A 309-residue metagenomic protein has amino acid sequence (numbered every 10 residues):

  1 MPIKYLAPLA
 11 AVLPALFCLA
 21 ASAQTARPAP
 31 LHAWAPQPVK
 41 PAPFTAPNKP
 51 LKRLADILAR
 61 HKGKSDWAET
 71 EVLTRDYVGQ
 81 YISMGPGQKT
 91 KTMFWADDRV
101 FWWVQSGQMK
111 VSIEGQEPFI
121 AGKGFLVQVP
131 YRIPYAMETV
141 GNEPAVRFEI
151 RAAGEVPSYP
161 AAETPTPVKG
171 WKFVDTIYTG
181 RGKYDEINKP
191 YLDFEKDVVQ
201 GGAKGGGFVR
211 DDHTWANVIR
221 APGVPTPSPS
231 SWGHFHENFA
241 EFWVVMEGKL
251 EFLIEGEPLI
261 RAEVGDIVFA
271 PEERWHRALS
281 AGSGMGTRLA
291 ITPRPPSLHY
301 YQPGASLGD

Functional and structural regions predicted by a protein language model:
P8-C18: Bacterial N-terminal signal peptides
L19-A23: Sec/Tat signal peptide C-region and signal peptidase I cleavage site
Q24-V78, K91-T92, P157-T226, W232 (+1 more regions): A short, N-terminal "cap"/entry segment at the start of jelly-roll beta-barrel domains of the cupin/DSBH fold
T70-E71, T90-A96, I113, E138-V140 (+5 more regions): Short histidine-centered beta-strand/loop micro-motifs that create catalytic or ligand/metal-coordination sites
S83-M84, F94-V111, R220-A221, F235-F252: Short, conserved beta-strand element in jelly-roll/cupin
T90-T92, V111-S112, V129, P134-N142 (+5 more regions): Short beta-strand His + acidic residue motifs that chelate non-heme Fe in jelly-roll/DSBH and cupin folds
G115-Y131, G256-E272: Short acidic-glycine-tyrosine-enriched beta hairpin
N142-Y159, F269, S283-Y301: A short hydrophobic beta-strand segment most commonly corresponding to one strand of the jelly-roll/cupin
